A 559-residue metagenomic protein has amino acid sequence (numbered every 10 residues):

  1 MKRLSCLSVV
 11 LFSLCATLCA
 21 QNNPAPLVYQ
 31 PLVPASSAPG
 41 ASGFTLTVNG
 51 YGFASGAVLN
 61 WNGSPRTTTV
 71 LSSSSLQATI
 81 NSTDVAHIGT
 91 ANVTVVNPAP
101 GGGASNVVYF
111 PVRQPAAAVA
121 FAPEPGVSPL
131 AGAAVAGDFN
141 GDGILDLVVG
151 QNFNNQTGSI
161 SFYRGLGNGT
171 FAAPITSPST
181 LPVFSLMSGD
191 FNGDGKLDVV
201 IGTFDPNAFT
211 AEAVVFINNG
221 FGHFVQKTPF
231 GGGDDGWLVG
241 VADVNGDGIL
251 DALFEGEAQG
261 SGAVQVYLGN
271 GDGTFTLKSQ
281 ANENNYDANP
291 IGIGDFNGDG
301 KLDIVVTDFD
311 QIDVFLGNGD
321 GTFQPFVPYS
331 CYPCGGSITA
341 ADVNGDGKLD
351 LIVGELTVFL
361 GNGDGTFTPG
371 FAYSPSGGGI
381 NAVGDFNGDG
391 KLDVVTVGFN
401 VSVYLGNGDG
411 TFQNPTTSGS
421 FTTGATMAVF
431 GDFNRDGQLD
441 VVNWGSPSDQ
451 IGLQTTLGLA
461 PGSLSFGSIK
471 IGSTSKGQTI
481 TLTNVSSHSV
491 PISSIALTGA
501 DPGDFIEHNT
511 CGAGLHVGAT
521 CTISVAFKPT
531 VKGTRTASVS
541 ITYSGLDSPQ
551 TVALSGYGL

Functional and structural regions predicted by a protein language model:
A20-W61, R66, P100-P115, S465-S468 (+1 more regions): Beta-strand/beta-sandwich contexts
R66, A99, A118, T455-L559: Feature for long, exposed domains in two main contexts
R113-P129, R164-L181, I217-D234, L268-Y286 (+5 more regions): Blade-edge motifs of beta-propeller repeat domains
G132-F139, F184-G193, W237-V244, N289-F296 (+3 more regions): Beta-propeller blade termini
G143-L145, G195-L197, G248-L250, G300-L302 (+3 more regions): Glycine-aliphatic tripeptides that mark coil-to-beta-strand junctions in extracellular and membrane proteins
L147-Q151, V199-T203, A252-G256, I304-T307 (+3 more regions): Hydrophobic beta-strand segments that make up the repeating blades of beta-propeller and related beta-repeat
N152-Q156, F204-F209, E257-S261, Q311 (+1 more regions): Short glycine/acidic-enriched loop and turn motifs that connect beta-strands
T426-L457: Blade-level signature of beta-propeller repeat domains, shared across WD40, Kelch, NHL, RCC1 and BNR/Asp-box propellers
